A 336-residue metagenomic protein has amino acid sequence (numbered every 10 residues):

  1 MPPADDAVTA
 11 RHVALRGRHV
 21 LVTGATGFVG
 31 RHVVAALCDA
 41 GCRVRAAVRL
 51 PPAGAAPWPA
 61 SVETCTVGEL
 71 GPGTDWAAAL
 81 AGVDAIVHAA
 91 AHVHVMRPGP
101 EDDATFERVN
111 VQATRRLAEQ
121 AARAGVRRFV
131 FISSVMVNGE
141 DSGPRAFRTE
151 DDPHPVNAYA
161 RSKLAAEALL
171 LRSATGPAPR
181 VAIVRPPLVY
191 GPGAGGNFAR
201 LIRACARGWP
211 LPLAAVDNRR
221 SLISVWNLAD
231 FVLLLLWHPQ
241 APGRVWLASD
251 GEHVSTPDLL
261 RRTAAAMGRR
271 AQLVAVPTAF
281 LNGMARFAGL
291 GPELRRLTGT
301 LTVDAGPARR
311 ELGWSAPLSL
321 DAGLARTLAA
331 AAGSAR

Functional and structural regions predicted by a protein language model:
V20-A40: N-terminal Rossmann NAD(P)H-binding glycine-rich loop of SDR-like oxidoreductase domains
V67-V111, R116, Q120: NAD(P)H-binding glycine-rich loop region in Rossmannoid oxidoreductase-like domains and their noncatalytic homologs
R108, Q112, S142-V189, P210-P212: Catalytic helix-loop patch of NAD(P)-dependent Rossmann-fold dehydrogenases
R115-A158: Conserved Rossmann-fold NAD(P)-dependent oxidoreductase catalytic core, especially the SDR/UDP-sugar
A194-R200, A214-L236, G243-L247, A325: Substrate-positioning beta->alpha
V225, D258, M284-S315: Conserved C-terminal active-site "lid" loop/helix of NAD(P)H-dependent oxidoreductases that clamps the redox cofactor
L234-P292, D321, A325-L328, A335-R336: Mid/C-terminal beta-alpha module of Rossmann-like enzyme folds, strongest in SDR-family dehydrogenases/epimerases
